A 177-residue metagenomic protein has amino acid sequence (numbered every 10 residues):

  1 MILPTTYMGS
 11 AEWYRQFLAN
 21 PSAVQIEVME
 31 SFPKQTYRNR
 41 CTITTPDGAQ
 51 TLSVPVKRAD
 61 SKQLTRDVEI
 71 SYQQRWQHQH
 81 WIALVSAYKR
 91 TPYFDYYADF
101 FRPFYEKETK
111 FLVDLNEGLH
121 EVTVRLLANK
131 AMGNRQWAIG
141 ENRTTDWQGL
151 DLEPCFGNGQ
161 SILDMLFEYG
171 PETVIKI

Functional and structural regions predicted by a protein language model:
M1-I177: Residues lining hydrophobic/aromatic ligand-binding pockets adjacent to catalytic sites
